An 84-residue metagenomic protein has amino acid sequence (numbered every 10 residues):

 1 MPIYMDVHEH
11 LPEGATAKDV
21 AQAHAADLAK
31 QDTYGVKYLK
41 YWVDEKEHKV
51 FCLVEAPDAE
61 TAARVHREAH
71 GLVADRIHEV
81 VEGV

Functional and structural regions predicted by a protein language model:
M1-T33, K37-L39, V43-H48, V65 (+1 more regions): Short S/T/G/P-rich N-terminal loop/turn motif that feeds into the first structured element of a domain
Q31, E55-V84: An amphipathic, aromatic/His-enriched active-site/gating alpha helix that lines ligand/cofactor pockets
